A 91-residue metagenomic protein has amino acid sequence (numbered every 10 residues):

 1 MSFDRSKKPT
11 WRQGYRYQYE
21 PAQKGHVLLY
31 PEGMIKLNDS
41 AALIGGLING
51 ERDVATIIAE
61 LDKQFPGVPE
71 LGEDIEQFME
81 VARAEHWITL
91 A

Functional and structural regions predicted by a protein language model:
M1-G46, A91: Acidic, low-complexity/disordered tracts enriched in E/D and polar residues
G33-A91: Long, charge-rich, low-complexity alpha-helical segments
